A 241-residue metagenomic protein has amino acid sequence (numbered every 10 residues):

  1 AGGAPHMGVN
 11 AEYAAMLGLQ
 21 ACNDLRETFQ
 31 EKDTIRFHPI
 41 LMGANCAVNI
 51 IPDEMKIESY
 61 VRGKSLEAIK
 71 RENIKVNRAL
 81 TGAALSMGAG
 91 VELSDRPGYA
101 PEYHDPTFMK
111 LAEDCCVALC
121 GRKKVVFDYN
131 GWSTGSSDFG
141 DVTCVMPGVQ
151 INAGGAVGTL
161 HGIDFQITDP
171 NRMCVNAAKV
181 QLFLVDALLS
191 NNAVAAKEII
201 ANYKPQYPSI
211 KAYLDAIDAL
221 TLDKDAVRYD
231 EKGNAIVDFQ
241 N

Functional and structural regions predicted by a protein language model:
A1-K110, D114-C116, N130-G140: Midchain, well-structured core segments that form catalytic/ion-binding scaffolds
G3, N73, A112, R122-V125 (+2 more regions): Intrinsically disordered, low-complexity regions
E27-E31, M87-V91, K123-K124, L188-K197: Surface-exposed helix-capping loop/turn segments at secondary-structure junctions
V125-L184, L188-N241: Zn-dependent metallopeptidase/amidohydrolase metal-coordination segment
